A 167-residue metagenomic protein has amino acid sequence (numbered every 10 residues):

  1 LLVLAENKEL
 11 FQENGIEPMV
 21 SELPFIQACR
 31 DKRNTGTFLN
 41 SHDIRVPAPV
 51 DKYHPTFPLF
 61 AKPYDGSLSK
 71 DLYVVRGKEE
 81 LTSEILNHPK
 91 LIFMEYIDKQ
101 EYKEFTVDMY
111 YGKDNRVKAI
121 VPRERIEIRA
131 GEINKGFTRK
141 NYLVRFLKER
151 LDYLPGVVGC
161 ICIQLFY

Functional and structural regions predicted by a protein language model:
L1-R30, R45-A48: A short, GP-enriched loop/loop-strand-helix hinge that lies immediately N-terminal to, or at the N-terminal rim
E9, T37, E149: Surface-exposed charge patches
M19, D65-S67, E127-A130: A short, flexible beta-alpha/helix-coil linker loop
L23-E101, Y111-R116, N141: Active-site nucleotide/adenylate-binding loops and adjacent lid/helix of ATP-dependent enzymes
I44, G156-V157: Helix N-cap/coil-helix junction residues
R76-P155, Q164-Y167: Phosphate-binding site of ATP-dependent enzymes
G159-I161: A structural supersecondary motif
